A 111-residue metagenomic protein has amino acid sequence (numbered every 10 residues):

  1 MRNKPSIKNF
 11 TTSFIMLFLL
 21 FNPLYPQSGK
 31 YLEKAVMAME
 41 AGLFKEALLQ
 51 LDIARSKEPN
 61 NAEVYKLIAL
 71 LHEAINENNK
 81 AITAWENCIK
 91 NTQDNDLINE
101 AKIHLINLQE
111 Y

Functional and structural regions predicted by a protein language model:
G29, E63, D96-E100: Start-of-helix register in tetratricopeptide repeats
E40-A41, A74, H104-Y111: Register position in tetratricopeptide repeats
D52-S56, I89-K90: Conserved structural position within tetratricopeptide repeats
L67, E100-H104: Canonical tetratricopeptide repeat
